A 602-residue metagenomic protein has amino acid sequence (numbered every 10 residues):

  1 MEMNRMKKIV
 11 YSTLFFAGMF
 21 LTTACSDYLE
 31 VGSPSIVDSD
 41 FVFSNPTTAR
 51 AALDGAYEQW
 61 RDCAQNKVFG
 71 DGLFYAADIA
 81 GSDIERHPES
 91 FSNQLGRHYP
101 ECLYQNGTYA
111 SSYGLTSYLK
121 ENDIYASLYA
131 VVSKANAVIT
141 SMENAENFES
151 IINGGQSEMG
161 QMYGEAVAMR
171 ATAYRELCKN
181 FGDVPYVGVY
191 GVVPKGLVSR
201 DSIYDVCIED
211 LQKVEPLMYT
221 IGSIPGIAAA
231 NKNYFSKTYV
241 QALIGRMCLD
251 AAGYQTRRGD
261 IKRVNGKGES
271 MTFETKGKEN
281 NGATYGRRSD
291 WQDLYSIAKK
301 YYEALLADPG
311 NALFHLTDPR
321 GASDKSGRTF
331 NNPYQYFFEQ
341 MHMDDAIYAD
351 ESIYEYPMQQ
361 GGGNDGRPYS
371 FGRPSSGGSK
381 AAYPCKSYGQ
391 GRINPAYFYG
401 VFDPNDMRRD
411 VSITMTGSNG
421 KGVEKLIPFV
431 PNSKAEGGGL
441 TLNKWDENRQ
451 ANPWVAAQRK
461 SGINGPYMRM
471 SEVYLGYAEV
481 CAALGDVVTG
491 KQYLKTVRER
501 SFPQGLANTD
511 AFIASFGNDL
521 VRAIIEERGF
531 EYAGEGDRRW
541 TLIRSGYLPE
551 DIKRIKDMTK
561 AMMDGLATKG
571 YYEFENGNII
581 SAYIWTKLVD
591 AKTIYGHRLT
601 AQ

Functional and structural regions predicted by a protein language model:
M3-I9, L21-N45, A171, C207 (+4 more regions): Bacterial Sec-dependent N-terminal signal peptides
V10-G18: Sec-dependent N-terminal signal peptides
A24-C25, L128, N231-K232, Y239 (+10 more regions): Long, intrinsically disordered, low-complexity segments
S26-Q105, V184, Y234-Q241, R246-I427 (+1 more regions): An aromatic- and glycine-enriched ligand-binding surface/loop that stacks and positions planar moieties
N45-D54, E58-A64, V68, E89-F181 (+9 more regions): Conserved, well-structured interaction surfaces
G155-G164, I227-V240, F512-F516: A glycine-rich, coil/turn loop motif that links secondary-structure elements
E176, N180, D250, Y254-R257 (+4 more regions): Alpha-helix C-terminal capping/termination sites
D210-L217, G417-S461, R539, G546 (+1 more regions): Extended glycan-interaction surfaces of carbohydrate-active proteins
